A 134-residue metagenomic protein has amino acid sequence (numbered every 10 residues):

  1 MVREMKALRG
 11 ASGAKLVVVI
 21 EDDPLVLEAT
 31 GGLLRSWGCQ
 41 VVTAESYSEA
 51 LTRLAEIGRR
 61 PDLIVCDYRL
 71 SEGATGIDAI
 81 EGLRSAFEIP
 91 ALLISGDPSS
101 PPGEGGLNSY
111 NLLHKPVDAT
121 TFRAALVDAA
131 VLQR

Functional and structural regions predicted by a protein language model:
M1-K15: Disordered, acidic interdomain junction associated with two-component signaling
E21: Conserved acidic carboxylate
P24-T43, A119, A129: Two-component/phosphorelay signaling modules centered on CheY-like receiver
G31-G32, Q40-L63, S71: Acidic, metal-coordinating helix/loop segments flanking the phosphotransfer/catalytic sites of two-component signaling
L51-A55, A74-L92: Short amphipathic alpha-helix used as the core "switch/output" element in two-component signaling
K115: A Lys-centered signature of the CheY-like receiver
D118-A124: Conserved two-component signaling phosphotransfer/partner-docking surface
V127-R134: The C-terminal output helix
